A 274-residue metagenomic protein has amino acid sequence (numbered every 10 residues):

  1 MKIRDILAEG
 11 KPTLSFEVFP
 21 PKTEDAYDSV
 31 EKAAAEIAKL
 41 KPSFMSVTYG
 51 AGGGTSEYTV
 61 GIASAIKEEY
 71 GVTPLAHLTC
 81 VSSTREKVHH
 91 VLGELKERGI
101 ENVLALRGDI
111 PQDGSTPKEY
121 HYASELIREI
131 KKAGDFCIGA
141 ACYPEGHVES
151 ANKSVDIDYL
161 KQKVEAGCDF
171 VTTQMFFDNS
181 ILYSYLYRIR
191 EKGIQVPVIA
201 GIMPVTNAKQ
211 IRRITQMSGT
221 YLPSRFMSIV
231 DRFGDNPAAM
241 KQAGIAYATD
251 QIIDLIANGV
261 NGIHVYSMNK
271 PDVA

Functional and structural regions predicted by a protein language model:
M1-F16, T23, R128, S224-M227: N-terminal amphipathic alpha-helix/helix-capping segment at the start of soluble metabolic enzymes
M1-I6, D25-Y27, G53-A65, T84-H90 (+4 more regions): Active-site-adjacent beta->alpha loops and helix N-cap segments on the catalytic face of soluble alpha/beta enzymes
T13-S29, P74-E86, G139-V155, R232-A246: Active-site mouth loops of central-metabolism enzymes
E17, M45, L95, K163 (+3 more regions): Conserved, mostly hydrophobic/aromatic
V18-P21, T48-G52, H77-S83, G108-I110 (+5 more regions): Active-site beta-loop-alpha junctions enriched in small/polar residues
E24-I37, T59, R85-G93, N152-Q162 (+1 more regions): Short, acidic/polar
K32-T48: Catalytic domains of carbohydrate-active enzymes, especially glycoside hydrolases
K118-Y143, G193-I245, D250: Active-site pocket-lining/capping segments in soluble small-molecule metabolic enzymes
